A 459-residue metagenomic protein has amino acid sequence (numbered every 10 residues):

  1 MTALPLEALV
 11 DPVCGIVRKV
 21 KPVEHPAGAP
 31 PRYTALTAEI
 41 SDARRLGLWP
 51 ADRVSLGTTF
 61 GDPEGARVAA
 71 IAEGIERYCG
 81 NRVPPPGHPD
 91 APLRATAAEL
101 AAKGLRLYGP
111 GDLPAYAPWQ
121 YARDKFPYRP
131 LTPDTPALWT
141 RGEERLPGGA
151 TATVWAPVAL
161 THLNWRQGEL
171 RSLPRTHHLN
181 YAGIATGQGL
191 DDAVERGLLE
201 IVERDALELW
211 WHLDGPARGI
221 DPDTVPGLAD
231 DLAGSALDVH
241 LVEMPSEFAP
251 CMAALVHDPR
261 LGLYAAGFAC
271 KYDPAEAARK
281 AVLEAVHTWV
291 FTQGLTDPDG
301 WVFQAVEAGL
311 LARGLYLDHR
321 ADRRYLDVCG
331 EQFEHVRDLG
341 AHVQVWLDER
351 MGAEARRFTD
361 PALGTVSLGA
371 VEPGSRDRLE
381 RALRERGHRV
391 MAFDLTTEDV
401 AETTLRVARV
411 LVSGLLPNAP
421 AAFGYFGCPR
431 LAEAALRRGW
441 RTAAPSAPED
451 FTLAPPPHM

Functional and structural regions predicted by a protein language model:
M1-M459: Helix-biased "structured C-terminal domain" signature
